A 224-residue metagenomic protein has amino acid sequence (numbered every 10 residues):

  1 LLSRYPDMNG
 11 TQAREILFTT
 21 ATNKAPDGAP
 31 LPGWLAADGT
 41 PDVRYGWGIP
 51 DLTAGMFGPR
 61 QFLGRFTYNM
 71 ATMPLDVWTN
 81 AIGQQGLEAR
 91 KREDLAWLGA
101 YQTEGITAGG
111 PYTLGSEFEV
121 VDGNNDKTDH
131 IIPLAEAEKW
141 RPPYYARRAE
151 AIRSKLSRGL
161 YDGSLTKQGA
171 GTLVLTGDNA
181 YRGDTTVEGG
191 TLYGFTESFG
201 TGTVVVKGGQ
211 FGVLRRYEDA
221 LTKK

Functional and structural regions predicted by a protein language model:
L1-S3, L52-G55: Active-site-proximal alpha-helical segments within enzyme catalytic domains
L1-V43: Hydrolase catalytic cores
W34-A36, T40, S157-D162, V174-K224: Surface-exposed loop/turn positions within long extracellular repeat scaffolds, especially the passenger domains
T53-L173, G177, Q210-K224: Extracellular, surface-exposed repeat architectures
